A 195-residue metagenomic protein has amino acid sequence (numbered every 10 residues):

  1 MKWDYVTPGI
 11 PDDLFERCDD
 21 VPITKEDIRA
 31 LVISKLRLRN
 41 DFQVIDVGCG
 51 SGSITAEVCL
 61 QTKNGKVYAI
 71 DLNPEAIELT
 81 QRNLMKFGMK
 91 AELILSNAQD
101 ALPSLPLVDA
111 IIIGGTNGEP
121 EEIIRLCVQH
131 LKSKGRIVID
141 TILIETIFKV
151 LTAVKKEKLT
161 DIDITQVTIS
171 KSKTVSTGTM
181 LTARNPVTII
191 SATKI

Functional and structural regions predicted by a protein language model:
M1-N40, I45, E75, L79-R82 (+2 more regions): Class I SAM-dependent transferase core
F42, G65, G135: Glycine-centered, small-residue-biased loops immediately flanking beta-strands in adenine/cofactor-binding cores
G48: Conserved S-adenosyl-L-methionine
S51-K63: Conserved SAM-binding loop of SAM-dependent methyltransferases across substrates and taxa, primarily the Class I
K66-D71: Conserved SAM-binding motif I beta-strand of class I
L72-L107: S-adenosyl-L-methionine
L107-G115: Short SAM/SAH-binding signature in class I
L126-R184, T188: C-terminal substrate-binding/active-site "lid" region of AdoMet-derived donor-dependent transferases
